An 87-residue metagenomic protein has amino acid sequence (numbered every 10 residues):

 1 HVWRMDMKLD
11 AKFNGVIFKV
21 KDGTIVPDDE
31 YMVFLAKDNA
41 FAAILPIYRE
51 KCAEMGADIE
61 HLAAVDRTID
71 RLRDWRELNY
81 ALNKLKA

Functional and structural regions predicted by a protein language model:
H1-M7, N79-A87: Short intrinsically disordered terminal tails
W3-F41: N-terminal acidic leader/helix
Y31-Y80: Amphipathic alpha-helical packing elements
